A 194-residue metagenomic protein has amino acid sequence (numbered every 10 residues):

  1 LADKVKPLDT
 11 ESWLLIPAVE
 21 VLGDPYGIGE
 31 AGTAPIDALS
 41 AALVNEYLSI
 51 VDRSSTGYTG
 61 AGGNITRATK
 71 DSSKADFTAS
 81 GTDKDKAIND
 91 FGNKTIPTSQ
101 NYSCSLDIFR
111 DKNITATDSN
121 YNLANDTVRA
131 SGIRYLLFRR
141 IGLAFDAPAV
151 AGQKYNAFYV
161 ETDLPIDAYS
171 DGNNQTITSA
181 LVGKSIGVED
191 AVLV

Functional and structural regions predicted by a protein language model:
A2-D107, V160-N174: Solvent-exposed edge beta-strands and adjacent loop segments that serve as assembly or binding interfaces
K6, E11, K112-I114, T127-V128 (+3 more regions): Non-transmembrane, interaction-prone segments in cytosolic or luminal domains
R53, R67, R110, R129 (+3 more regions): Arginine residue identity/basic-tract feature
S103-T127: Charged, amphipathic alpha-helical segments
C104-L106, L136, L181: Hydrophobic beta-strand residues in large extracellular and virion-surface proteins
D118-K154: Short, acidic/charged, Gly/Pro-enriched secondary-structure junctions
R139-A191: Short beta-strand and beta-hairpin "edge-sheet" elements
